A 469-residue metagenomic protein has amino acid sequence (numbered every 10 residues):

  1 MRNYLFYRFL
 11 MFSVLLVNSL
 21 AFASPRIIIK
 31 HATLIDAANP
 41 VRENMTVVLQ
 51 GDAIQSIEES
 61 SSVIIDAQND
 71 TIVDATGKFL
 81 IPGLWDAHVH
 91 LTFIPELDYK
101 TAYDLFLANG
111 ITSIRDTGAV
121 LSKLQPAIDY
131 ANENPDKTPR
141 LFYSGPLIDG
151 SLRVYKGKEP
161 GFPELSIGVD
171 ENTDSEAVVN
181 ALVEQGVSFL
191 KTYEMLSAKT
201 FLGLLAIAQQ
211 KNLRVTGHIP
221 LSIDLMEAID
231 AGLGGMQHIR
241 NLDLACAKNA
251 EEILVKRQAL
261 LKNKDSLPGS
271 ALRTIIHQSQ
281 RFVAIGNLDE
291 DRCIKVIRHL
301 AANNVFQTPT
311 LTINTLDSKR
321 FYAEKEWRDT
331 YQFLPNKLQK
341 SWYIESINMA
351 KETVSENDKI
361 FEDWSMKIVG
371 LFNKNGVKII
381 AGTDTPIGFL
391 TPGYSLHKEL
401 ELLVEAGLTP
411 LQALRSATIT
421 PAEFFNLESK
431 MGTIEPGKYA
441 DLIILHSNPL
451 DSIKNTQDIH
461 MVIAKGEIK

Functional and structural regions predicted by a protein language model:
R8-S19: Bacterial N-terminal signal peptides
P25-R26, L34, A38-I81: Histidine-rich, glycine-flanked metal-binding segment
I27-I29, I65-D98, D104-L107, T112: Replace "His-x-His-based motif
A32, D52, G77, W85-H88 (+13 more regions): Divalent metal-coordination and catalytic microenvironments
L34-T46, E59-S62, T391, T409-L414 (+1 more regions): Acidic, glycine-enriched loop/beta-strand segments at the rims of small-molecule binding/catalytic pockets
A87-L97, G157-D174: Active-site mouth loops of central-metabolism enzymes
A102-K123, T138-G145, E184-M195, L213-T216 (+4 more regions): Divalent metal-dependent hydrolysis catalytic cores, especially in the metallo-beta-lactamase
V178-S188, L196, L242-E401, E405-A406: Active-site neighborhoods of metal-dependent hydrolases
